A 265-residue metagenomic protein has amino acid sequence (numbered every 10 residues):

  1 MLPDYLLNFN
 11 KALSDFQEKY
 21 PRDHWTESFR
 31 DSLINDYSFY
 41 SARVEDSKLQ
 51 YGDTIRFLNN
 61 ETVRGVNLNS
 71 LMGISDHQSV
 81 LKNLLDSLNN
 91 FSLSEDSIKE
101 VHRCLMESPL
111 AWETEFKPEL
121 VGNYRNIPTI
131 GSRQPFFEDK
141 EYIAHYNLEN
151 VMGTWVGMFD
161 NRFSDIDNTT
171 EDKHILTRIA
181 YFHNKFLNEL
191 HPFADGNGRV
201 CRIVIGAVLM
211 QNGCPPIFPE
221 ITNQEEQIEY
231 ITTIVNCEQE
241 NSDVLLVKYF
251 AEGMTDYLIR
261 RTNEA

Functional and structural regions predicted by a protein language model:
M1-A265: FIC/Doc superfamily catalytic core
